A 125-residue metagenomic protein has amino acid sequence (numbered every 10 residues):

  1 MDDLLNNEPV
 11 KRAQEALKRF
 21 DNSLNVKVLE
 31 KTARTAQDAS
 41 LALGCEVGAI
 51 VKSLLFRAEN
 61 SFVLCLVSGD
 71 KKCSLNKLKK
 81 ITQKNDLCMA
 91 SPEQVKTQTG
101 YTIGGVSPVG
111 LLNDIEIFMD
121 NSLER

Functional and structural regions predicted by a protein language model:
M1-R125: Extended, low-hydrophobicity, polar/charged segments
